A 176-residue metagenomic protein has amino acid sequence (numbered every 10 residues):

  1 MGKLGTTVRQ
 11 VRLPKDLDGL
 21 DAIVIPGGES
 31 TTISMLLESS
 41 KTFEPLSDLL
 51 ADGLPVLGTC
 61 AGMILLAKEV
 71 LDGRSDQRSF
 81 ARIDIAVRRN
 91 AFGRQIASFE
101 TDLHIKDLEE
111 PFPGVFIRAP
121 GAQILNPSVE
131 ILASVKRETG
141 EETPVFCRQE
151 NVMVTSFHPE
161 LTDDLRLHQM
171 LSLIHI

Functional and structural regions predicted by a protein language model:
G2-G58, L66-V70: Flexible gly/pro-rich beta->alpha loop and the following alpha-helix that scaffold active-site loops
T7-R9, P113, E130, M153: Conserved beta-strand segments of alpha/beta enzyme cores
R9-K15, L132-F146: Beta-strand->loop->alpha-helix junctions that form or flank phosphate-binding loops in nucleotide-handling enzymes
V24-P26, F116, V154-S156: Structural motif
S34-L36, L66-E69, S75-D76, N126 (+1 more regions): Short glycine-/acidic-enriched loop or helix-start segments at secondary-structure transitions that form or flank
L71-G140: Pocket-forming structural segment of enzyme catalytic cores
E109-P111, C147-M153: Beta-strand-turn-beta hairpins that frame and shape the catalytic cleft of phosphate-ester-processing enzymes
I174-I176: Conserved small/polar residues in nucleotide/adenosyl-binding loops
